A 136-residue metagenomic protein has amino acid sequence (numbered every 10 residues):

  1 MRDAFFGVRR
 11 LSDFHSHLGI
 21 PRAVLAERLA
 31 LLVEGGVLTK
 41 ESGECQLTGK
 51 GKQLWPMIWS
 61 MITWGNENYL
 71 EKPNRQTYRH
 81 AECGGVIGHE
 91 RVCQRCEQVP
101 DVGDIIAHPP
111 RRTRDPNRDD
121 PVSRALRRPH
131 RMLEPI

Functional and structural regions predicted by a protein language model:
M1-I20, G35, R131, I136: N-terminal helix-turn-helix DNA-binding core of bacterial DNA-binding proteins
A23: Key DNA-contact positions within bacterial/archaeal DNA-binding proteins
L29-A30: Short, hydrophobic-biased segments on the C-terminal half of alpha helices that form "recognition helices"
V33-E41: A short, conserved structural fragment
G35, I58-S60, W64-N68: Alpha-helical linker/hinge and terminal dimerization helices associated with HTH transcriptional regulators
E41-S60: Basic, amphipathic "hinge/linker" alpha-helix immediately C-terminal to the N-terminal HTH DNA-binding motif
N66-I136: C-terminal regulatory/oligomerization modules of transcriptional regulators
